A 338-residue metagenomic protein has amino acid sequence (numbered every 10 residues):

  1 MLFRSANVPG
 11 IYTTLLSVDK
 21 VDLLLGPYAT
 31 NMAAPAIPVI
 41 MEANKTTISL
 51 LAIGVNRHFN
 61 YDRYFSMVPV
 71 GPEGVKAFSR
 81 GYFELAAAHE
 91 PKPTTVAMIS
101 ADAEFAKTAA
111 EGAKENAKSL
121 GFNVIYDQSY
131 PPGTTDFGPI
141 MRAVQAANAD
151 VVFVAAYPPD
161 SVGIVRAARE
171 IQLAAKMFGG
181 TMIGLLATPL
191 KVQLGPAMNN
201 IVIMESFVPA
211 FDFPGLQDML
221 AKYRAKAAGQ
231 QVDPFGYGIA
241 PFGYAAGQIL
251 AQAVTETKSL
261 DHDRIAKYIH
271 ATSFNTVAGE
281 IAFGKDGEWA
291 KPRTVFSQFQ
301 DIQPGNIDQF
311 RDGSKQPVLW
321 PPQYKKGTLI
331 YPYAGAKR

Functional and structural regions predicted by a protein language model:
M1-L2: Short, small-residue-biased leader/transition segments that mark boundaries at the very start of proteins
S5-D22, E84-A88, T135-N148: Short, well-structured alpha-helical segments in soluble
V21-I125, K176-N200: Extracytoplasmic ligand/sensor domains, especially the bilobed periplasmic-binding protein
G26, P91-M98, Q231-P241, H262-I265 (+1 more regions): Surface-exposed patches in mature extracellular/periplasmic domains of secreted proteins
T30-M41, R142, A149-I171, A246-I249: Hydrophobic alpha-helical
V70, A168-Y244, T255, L260 (+3 more regions): Extracellular/periplasmic periplasmic-binding protein-like sensory domains
T255-N275: Polar, surface-exposed loop/tail segments that function as active-site lids or cofactor/substrate-recognition elements
H270-R338: Solvent-exposed, acidic/polar segments of extracytosolic/periplasmic ligand-binding ectodomains
